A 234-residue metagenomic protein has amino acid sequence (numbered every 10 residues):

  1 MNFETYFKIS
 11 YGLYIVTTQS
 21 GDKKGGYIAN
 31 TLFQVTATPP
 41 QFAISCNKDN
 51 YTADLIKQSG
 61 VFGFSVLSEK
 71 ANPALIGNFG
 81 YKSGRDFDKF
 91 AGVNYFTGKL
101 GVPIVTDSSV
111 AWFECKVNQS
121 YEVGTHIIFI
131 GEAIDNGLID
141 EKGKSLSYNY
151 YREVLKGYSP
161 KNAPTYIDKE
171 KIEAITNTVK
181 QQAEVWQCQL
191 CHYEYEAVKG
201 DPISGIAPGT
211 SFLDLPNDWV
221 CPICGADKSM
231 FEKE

Functional and structural regions predicted by a protein language model:
M1-Q181: Basic, polyanion-binding surface patches
T17, E196, P216: Residue-level detector of conserved, well-ordered beta-strand and adjacent loop positions that form binding/recognition
Y158-E173, Q189-A207: Short, charged low-complexity linear segments at domain edges
Q182-E184, N217-D218: Short metal-coordination and nucleic-acid-contact micro-motifs, chiefly zinc-binding Cys/His arrays
C188-C191, C221-C224: Short cysteine-rich clusters marking metal-coordination/redox-active sites
A197-V198, S229-K233: Short, non-ligating residues that shape and space the ligands of small metal-coordination modules and catalytic
I203-D218: Short linker/helix segments within small regulatory modules
L213, I223-S229: Cys/His-rich finger/ribbon microdomains and the adjacent scaffold used for macromolecule binding/structural
